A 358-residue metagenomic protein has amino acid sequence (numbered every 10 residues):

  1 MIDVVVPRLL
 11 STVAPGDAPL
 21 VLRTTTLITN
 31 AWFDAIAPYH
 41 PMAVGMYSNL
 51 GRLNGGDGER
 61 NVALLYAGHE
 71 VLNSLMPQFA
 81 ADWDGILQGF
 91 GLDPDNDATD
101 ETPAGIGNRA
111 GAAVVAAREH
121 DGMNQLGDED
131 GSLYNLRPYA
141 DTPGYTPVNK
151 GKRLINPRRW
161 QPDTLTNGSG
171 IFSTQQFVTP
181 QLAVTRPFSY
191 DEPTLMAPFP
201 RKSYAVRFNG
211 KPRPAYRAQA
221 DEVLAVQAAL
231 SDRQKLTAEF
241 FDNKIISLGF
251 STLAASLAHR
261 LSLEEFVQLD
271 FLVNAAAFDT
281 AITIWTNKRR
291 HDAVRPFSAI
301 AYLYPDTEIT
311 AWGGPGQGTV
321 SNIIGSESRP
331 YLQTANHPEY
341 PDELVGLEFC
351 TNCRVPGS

Functional and structural regions predicted by a protein language model:
M1-S358: Acidic/polar surface patches and capping/hinge elements
